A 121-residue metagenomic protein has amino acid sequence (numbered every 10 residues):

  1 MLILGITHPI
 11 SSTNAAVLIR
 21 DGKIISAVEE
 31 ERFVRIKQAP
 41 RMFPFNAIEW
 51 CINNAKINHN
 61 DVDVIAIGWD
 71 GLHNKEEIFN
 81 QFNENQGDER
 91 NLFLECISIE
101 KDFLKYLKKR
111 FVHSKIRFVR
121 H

Functional and structural regions predicted by a protein language model:
M1-H121: Short acidic/glycine-rich loops and adjacent helix/strand connectors that line catalytic pockets where negatively
